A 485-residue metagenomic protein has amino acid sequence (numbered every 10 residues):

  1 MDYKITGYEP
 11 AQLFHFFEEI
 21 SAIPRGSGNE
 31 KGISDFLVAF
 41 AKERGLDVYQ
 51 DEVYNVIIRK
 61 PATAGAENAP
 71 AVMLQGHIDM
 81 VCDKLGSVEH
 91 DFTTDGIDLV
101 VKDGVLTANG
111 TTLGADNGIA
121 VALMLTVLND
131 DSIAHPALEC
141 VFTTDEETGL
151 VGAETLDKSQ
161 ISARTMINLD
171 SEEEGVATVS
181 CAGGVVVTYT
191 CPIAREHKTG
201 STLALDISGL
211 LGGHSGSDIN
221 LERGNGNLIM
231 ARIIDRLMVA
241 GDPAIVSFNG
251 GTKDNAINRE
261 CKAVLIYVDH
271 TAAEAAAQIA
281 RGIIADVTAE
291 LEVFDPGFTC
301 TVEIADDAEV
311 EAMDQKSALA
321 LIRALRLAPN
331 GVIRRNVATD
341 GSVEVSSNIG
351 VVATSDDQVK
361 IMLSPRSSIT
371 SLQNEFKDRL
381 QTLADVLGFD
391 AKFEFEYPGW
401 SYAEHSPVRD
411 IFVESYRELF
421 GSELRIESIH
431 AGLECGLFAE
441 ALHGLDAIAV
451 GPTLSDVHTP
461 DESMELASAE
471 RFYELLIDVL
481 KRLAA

Functional and structural regions predicted by a protein language model:
Y3-V105: Acidic/His- and Gly-rich active-site-bordering loop/insert found across diverse amide/peptide-bond hydrolases
I5, P10-L13, V337, E344-K360 (+3 more regions): Zn-dependent metallopeptidase/amidohydrolase metal-coordination segment
A66-R164, T199-T202, Q315-A318, P329-N336 (+2 more regions): Active-site metal-coordination/substrate-binding segment of hydrolases, especially metallo-dependent peptidases
E67-N68, D269-I279, T370-E375: Short, conserved charged micro-motifs
I78-M80, V141-G149, D170-E174, L211 (+2 more regions): Acidic, glycine-rich active-site loops and adjacent beta-strand->loop/helix elements that engage anionic groups
G96-I97, G104-T107, E147-T148, A153-P365: Midchain, well-structured core segments that form catalytic/ion-binding scaffolds
S159, R223-A240, H270-A273, S317-R326 (+4 more regions): His/Asp/Glu-rich mid-to-C-terminal helical/loop segments that flank catalytic regions of hydrolases
R223-F248, Y402-L445: Active-site-adjacent substrate-binding region of metalloamidase/peptidase-like peptide-processing proteins
